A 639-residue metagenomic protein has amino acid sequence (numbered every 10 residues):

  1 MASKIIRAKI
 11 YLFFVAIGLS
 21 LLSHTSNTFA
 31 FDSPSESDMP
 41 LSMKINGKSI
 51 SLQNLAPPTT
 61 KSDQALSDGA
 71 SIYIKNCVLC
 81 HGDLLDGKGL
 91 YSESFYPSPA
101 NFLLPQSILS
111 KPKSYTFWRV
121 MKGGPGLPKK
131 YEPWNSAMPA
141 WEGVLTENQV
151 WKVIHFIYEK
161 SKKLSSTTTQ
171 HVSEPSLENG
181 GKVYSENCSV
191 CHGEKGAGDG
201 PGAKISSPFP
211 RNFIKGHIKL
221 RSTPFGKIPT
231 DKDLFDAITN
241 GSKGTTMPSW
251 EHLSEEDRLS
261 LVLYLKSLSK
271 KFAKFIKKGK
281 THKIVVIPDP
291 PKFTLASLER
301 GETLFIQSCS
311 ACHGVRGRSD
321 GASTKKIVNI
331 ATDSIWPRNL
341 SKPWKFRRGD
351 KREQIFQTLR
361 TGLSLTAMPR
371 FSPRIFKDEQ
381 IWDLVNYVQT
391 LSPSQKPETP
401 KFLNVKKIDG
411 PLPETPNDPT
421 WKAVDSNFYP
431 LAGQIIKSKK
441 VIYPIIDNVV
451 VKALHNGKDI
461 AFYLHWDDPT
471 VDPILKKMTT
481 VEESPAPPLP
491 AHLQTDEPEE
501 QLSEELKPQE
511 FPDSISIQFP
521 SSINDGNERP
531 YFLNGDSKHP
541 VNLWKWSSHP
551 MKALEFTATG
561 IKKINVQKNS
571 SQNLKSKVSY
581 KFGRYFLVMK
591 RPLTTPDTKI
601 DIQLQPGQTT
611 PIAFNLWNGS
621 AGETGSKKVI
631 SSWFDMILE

Functional and structural regions predicted by a protein language model:
M1-A8: N-terminal secretory signal peptides that target proteins for export/translocation
Y11-H24: Bacterial N-terminal signal peptides
T25-A30: Boundary at the C-terminal end of the N-terminal hydrophobic targeting segment
E36-I72, L164-V183, F272-F305, Q395-K401: Electrostatic cytochrome c docking/interface patches
G47-S49, A70, I74-P97, K122-E132 (+7 more regions): Periplasmic/extracellular electron-transfer cofactor-ligation site, primarily the c-type cytochrome heme-c attachment
S94-I157, I205-L265, K326-V388, W544 (+1 more regions): Extracytoplasmic electron-transfer domains, predominantly the class I c-type cytochrome c fold
F156, W250-T303, V315, Y387 (+3 more regions): Extended surface/linker regions that mediate inter-domain or inter-protein docking in multi-component redox
S394-E639: Structural preference for beta-rich elements and adjacent junctions enriched in aromatics
